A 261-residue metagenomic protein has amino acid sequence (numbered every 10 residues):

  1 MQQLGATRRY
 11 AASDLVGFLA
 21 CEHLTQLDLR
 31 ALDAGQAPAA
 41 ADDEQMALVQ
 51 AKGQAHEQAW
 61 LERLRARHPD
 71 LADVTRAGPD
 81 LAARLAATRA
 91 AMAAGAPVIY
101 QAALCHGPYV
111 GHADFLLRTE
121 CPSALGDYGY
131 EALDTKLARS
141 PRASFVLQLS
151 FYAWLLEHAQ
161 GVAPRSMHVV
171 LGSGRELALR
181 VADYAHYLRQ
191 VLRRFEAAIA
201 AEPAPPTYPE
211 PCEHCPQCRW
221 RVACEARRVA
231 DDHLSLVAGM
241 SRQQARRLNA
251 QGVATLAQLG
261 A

Functional and structural regions predicted by a protein language model:
M1-L125: Metal-dependent nuclease catalytic cores that hydrolyze phosphodiester bonds in DNA/RNA, characterized by
L27-D28, A113, A124-G126, A143 (+3 more regions): Short helix/loop capping segments that flank catalytic or ligand/cofactor-binding pockets
D33, R227-A238: Short cysteine/histidine-rich zinc-coordinating motifs and their immediately flanking basic loops
Q101-A103, H112-R118, D127-R139, Q148 (+1 more regions): Active-site ExK catalytic segment of metal-dependent nucleases
C121-Y128, H158-V162: Secondary-structure transition/capping motifs at alpha-helix termini and the adjoining loop/turn into the next element
K136, S140-A143, L155-V229: Metal-dependent nuclease catalytic regions and adjoining charged, substrate-binding loops involved in nucleic-acid end
D231-D232, M240-A261: Accessory alpha-helical DNA-binding modules that contact the DNA backbone or grooves
